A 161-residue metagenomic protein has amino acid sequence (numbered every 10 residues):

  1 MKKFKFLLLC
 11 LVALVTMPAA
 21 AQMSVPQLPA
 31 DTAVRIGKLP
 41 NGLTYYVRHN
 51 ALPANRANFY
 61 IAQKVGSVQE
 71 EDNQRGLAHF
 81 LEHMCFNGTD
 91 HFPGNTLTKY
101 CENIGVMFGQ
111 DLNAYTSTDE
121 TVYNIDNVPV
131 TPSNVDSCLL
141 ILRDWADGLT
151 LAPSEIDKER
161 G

Functional and structural regions predicted by a protein language model:
M1-L8: Bacterial N-terminal signal peptides that target proteins for export
K2, N41-G42, E82, D119: A general marker of short, structured functional hotspots
L8-T16: Bacterial N-terminal signal peptides
C10, P26, N50, L112-A114: Residues embedded in well-ordered secondary-structure elements
A19-A21: Boundary at the C-terminal end of the N-terminal hydrophobic targeting segment
M23-A62: Mature N-terminal segment immediately following signal peptide/propeptide cleavage in secreted/periplasmic
P53, Q63-A78, E82-G161: Active-site-adjacent, His/Asp/Glu-enriched structural segments that form or flank metal-binding and acid/base networks
